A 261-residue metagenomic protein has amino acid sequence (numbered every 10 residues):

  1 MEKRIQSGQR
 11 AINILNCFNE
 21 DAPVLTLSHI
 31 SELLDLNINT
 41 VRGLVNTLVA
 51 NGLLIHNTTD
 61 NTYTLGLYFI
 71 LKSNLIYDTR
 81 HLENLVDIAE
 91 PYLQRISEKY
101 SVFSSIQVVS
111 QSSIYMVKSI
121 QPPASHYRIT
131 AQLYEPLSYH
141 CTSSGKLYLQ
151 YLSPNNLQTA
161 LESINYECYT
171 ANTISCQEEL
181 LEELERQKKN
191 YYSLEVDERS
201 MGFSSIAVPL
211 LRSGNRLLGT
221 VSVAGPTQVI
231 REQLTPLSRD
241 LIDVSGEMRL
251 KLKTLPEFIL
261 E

Functional and structural regions predicted by a protein language model:
M1-T79, E83, L250: N-terminal helix-turn-helix
R4-G8, L27, G66, L82-V86 (+5 more regions): Short, structured helix-loop boundary elements
L33, I88-K99, N190, E247 (+1 more regions): Amphipathic alpha-helical regulatory segments at dimerization interfaces that relay allosteric signals between sensory
L54-H56, Q107, L210: A structural signal for short hydrophobic beta-strand segments in well-ordered beta-sheet cores
T64-S163: Amphipathic alpha-helical effector-binding/dimerization core of metabolite-sensing transcriptional regulators
N172-E247: Extended hydrophobic
S245-E261: Cysteine/selenocysteine-centered motifs that mediate thiol-based redox chemistry or coordinate metal-sulfur cofactors
